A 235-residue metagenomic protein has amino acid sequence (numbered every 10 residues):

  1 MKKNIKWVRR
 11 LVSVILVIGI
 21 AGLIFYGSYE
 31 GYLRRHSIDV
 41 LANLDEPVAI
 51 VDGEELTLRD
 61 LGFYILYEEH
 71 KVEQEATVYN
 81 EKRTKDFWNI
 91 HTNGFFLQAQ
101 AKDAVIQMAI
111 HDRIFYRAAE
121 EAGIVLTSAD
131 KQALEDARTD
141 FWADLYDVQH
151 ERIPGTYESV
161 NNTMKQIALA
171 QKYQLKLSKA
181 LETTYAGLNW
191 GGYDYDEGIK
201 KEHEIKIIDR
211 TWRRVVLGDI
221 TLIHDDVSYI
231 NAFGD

Functional and structural regions predicted by a protein language model:
M1-L97, K201-D235: Short, low-structural-confidence N-terminal segments
D39, A104-V105: A generic secondary-structure micro-motif detector that highlights 1-2 residue hydrophobic/ambivalent hotspots embedded
I65, E135-R138, I199: A general structural motif at alpha-helix termini
H70-A101, E120-D194: Charged, solvent-exposed helices and adjacent loops that form client-binding or oligomerization surfaces
G192-H203: Core regions of peptidyl-prolyl cis-trans isomerase
